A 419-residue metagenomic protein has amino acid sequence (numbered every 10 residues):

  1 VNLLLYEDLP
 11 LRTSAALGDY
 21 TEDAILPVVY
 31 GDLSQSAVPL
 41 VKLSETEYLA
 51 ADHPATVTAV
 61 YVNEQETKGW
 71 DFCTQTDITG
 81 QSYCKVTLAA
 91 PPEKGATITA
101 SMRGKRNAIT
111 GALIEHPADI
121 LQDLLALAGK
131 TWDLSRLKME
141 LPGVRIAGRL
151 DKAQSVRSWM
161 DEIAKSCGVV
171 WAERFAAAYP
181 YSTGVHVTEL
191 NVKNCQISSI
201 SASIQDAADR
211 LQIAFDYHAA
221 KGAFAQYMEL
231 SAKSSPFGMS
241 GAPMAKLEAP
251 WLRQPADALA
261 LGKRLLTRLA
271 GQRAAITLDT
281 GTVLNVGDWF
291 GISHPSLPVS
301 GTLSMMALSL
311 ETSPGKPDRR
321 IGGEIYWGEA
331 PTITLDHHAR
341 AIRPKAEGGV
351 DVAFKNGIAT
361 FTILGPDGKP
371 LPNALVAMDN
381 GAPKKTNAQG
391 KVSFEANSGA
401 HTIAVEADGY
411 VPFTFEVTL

Functional and structural regions predicted by a protein language model:
V1-Y61, T99-G368, A388: C-terminal extracytoplasmic interaction modules
T58-K94, N387: Extracellular/luminal ectodomains and secreted, surface-exposed scaffolds of diverse proteins
V60, A374-M378: Hydrophobic beta-strand segments
E64-E66, S296, D367, N380-A382 (+1 more regions): Solvent-exposed strand-loop boundary residues in beta-sheet-rich modules
P370-P372: Short acidic/proline- and small/hydrophobic-mixed sequence motifs that coincide with surface turns and coil-to-beta
N380-S393: Short, acidic Ser/Thr/Gly-rich low-complexity loop/linker segments typical of extracellular and cell-surface proteins
N397-G399: A glycine-anchored, Pro-Gly-centered beta-turn/N-cap motif
T402-V417: A short, solvent-exposed loop/turn motif at the edges and junctions of modular extracellular/periplasmic domains
